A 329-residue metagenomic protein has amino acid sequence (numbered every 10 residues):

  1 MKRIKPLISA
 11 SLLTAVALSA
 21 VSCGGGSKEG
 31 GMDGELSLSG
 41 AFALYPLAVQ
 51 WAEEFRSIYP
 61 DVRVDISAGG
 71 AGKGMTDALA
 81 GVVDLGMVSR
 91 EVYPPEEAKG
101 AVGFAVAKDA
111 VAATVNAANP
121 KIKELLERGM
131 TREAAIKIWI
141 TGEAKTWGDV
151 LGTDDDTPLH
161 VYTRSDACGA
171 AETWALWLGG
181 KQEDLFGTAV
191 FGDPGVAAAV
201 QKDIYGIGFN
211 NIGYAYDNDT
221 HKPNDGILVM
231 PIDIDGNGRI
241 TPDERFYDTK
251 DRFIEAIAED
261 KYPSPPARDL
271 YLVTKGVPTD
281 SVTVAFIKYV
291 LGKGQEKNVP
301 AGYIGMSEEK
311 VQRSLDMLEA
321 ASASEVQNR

Functional and structural regions predicted by a protein language model:
M1-E35: Short, low-complexity disordered leader/linker segments with a strong preference for bacterial N-terminal type II
C23-R329: Flexible loop/hinge segments at secondary-structure junctions
